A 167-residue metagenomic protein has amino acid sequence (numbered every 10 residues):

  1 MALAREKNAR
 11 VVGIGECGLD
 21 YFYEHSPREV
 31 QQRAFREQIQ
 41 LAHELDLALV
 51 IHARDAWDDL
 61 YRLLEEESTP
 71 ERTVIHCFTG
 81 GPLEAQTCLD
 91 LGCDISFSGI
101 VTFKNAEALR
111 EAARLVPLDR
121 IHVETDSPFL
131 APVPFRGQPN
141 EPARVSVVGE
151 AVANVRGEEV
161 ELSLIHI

Functional and structural regions predicted by a protein language model:
M1-L91, F103, E111-A112, V116 (+2 more regions): Divalent metal-binding pocket/active-site signature
D20, P128-F129: Active-site/binding-pocket entry motifs
Q38, G149-V152: Aromatic/hydrophobic pocket-lining residues that form π-stacking "cages" and hydrophobic walls in ligand
I51, I75, S96-G99, E124-T125 (+1 more regions): Thr-Gly-centered strand-to-loop micro-motif
S96-R110: Active-site glycine- and acidic-residue-rich loops that bind and position anionic ligands or nucleotide-like cofactors
V116-T125: Conserved short secondary-structure transition element at the edge of the structured enzyme core that lines
V133-F135, V147-E150: Crotonase-superfamily enoyl-CoA hydratase/isomerase domain that binds and transforms CoA-thioester intermediates
I165-I167: Conserved small/polar residues in nucleotide/adenosyl-binding loops
